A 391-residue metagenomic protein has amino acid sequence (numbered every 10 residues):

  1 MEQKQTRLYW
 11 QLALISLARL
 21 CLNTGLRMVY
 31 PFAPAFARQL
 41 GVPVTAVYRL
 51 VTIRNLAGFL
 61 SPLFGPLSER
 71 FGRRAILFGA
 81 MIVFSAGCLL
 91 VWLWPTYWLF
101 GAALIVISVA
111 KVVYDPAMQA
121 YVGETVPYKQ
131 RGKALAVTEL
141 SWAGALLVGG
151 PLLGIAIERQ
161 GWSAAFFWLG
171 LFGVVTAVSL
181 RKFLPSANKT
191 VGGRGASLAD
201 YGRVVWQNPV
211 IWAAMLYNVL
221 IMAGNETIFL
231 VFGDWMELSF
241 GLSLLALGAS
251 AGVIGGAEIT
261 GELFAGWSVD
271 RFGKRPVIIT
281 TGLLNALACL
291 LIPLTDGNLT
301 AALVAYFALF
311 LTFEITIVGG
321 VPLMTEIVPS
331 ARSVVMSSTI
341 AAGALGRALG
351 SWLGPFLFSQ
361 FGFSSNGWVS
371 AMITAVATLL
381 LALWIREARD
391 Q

Functional and structural regions predicted by a protein language model:
M1-T6, S186-A214: Juxtamembrane intracellular "pre-TM" segments in multi-pass secondary transporters
Y30, W212-G252: Extracytoplasmic gate region of multi-pass secondary transporters
G41, G72, L93-W98, T295-G297: Helix-breaking motifs and short loop linkers at transmembrane-helix boundaries and internal kinks in secondary membrane
T52-G65, G252-G261: Central cavity-lining transmembrane alpha-helices of secondary-active solute carriers, predominantly the Major
L60-P95: Conserved MFS/SLC helix-loop-helix module at the cytosolic interface between two early adjacent transmembrane helices
L104-S141: Cytoplasmic helix-loop-helix junction between adjacent transmembrane helices in 12-TM secondary transporters
T138-L184: Helix-loop-helix hairpin linking two adjacent transmembrane segments in secondary transporters
R275-G320: C-terminal transmembrane helical hairpin of 12-TM major facilitator-type secondary transporters
